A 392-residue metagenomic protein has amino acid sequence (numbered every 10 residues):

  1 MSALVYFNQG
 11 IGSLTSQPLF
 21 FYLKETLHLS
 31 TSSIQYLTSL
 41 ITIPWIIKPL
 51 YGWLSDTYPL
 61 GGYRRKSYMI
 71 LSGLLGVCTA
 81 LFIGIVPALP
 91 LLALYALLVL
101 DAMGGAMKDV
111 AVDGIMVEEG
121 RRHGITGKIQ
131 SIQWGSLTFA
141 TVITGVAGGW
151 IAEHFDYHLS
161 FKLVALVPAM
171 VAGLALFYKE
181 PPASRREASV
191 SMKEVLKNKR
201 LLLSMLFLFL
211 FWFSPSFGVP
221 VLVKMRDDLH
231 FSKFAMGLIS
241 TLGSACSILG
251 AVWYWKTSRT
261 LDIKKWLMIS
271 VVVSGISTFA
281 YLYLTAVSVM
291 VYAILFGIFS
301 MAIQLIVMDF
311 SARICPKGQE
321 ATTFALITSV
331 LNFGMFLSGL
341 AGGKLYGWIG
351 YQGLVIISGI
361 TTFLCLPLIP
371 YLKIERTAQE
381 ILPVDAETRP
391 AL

Functional and structural regions predicted by a protein language model:
M1-T42, L202-L203, F207, F211-D228: Helix-loop boundary and gating motifs at the non-cytosolic
T31-S32, R121-I132, K233-F234, K317-I327: Loop-to-transmembrane helix entry/capping segments in MFS-fold secondary transporters and related SLC/MFSD carriers
I47-Y63, A152, L249-I263, Y346-G347: Helix-to-loop junctions at the C-terminal end of transmembrane segments in multipass secondary transporters
K66-L81, K265-F279: Structural signature of the two symmetry-related core transmembrane helices
G84-L97, Y281-A293: Helix-loop junctions at membrane interfaces in 12-TM secondary transporters
M107-R121, A302-P316: Intracellular juxtamembrane helix-capping segments at the cytosolic ends of symmetry-related transmembrane helices
E180-L206, A391-L392: Juxtamembrane intracellular "pre-TM" segments in multi-pass secondary transporters
K264-V307: C-terminal transmembrane helical hairpin of 12-TM major facilitator-type secondary transporters
